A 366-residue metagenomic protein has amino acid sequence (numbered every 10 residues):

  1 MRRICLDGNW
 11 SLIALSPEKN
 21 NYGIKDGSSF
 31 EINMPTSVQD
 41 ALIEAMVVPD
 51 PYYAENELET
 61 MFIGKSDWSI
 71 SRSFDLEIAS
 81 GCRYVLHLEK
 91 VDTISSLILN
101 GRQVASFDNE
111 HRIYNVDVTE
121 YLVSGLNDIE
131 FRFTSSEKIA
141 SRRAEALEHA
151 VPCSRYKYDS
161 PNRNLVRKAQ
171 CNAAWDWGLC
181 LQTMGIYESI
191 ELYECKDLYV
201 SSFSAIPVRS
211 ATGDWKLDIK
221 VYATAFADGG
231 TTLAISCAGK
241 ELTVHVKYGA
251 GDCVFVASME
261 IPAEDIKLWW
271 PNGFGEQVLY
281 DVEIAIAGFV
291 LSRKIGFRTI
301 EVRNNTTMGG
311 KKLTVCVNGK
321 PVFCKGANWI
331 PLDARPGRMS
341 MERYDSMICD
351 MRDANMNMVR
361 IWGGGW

Functional and structural regions predicted by a protein language model:
M1-G364: Secreted/periplasmic carbohydrate-active enzymes, especially glycoside hydrolases
